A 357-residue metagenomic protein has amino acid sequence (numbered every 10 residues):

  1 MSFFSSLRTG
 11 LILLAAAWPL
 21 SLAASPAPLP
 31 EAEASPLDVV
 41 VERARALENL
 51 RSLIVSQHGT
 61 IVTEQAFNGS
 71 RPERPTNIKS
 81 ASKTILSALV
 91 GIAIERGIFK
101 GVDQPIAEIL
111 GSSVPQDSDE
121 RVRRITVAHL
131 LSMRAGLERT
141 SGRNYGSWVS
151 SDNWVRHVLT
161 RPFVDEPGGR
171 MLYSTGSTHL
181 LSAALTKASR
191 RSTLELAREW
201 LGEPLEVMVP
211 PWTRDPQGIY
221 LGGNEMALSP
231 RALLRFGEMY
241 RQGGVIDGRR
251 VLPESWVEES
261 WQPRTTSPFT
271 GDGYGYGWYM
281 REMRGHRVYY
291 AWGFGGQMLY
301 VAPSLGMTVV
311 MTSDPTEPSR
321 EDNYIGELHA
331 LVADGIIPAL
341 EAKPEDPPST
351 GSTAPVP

Functional and structural regions predicted by a protein language model:
G10-S21: Bacterial N-terminal signal peptides
V41-R71, L299, G306-V310: A short, well-structured edge-of-sheet supersecondary motif
G59, T76-V102, L130, L181-L185 (+1 more regions): Active-site SXXK
P72-E73, S141-E225: Catalytic-site signature segments of enzymes, centered on catalytic residues
R96-A135, T160, S189-N224, L228: Active-site helix/loop module of the DD-peptidase/beta-lactamase fold, centered on the serine-lysine SxxK catalytic
S177-A184, N224-V245, Q297, V301-D314: Active-site-proximal alpha-helical segments within enzyme catalytic domains
V209, V257-V309: Active-site Gly/Thr loop motif
G293-P357: Structured C-terminal helix/loop/strand segments within mature extracytoplasmic catalytic/sensor domains
